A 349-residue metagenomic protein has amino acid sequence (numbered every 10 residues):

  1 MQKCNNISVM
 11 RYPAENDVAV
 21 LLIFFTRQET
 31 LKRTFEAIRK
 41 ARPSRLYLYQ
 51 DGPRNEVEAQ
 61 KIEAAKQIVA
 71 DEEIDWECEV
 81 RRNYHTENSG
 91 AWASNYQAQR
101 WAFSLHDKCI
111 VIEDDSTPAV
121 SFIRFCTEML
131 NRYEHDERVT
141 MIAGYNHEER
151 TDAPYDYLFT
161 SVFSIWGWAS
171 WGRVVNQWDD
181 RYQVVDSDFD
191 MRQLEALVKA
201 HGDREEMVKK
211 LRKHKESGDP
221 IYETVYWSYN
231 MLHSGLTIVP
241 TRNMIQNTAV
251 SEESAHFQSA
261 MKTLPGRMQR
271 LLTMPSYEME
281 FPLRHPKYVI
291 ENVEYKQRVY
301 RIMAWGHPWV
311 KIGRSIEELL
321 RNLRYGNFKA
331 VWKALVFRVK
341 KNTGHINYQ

Functional and structural regions predicted by a protein language model:
Q2-V111, S116-Q349: Peripheral/terminal regions associated with large enzymatic or DNA-binding modules
